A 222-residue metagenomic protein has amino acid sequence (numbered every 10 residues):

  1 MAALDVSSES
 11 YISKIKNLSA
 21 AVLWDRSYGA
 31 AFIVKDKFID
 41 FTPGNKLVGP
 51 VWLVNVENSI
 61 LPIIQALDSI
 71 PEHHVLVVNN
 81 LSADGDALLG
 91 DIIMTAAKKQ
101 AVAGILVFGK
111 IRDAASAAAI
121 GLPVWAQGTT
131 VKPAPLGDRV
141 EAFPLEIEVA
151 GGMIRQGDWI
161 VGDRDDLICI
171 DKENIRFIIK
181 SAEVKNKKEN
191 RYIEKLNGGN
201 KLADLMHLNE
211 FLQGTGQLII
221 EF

Functional and structural regions predicted by a protein language model:
M1-Q156, D171-F222: Feature captures the catalytic cores and cofactor-binding loops of soluble hydro-lyases/lyases that act on carboxylate
R155-L167: Conserved beta-strand-loop-short alpha-helix elements that form and flank the Mn2+/Mg2+-coordinating active site
